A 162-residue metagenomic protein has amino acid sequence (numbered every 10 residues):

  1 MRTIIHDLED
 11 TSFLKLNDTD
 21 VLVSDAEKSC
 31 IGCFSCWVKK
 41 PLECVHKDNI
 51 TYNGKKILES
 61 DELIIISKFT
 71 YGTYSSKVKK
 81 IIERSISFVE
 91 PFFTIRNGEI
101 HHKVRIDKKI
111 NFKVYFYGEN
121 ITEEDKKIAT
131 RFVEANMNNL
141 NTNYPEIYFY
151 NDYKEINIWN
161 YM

Functional and structural regions predicted by a protein language model:
M1-E90, N138, F149, E155-M162: N-terminal beta1-alpha1-beta2 submodule of the flavodoxin-like/Rossmannoid cofactor-binding fold
M1-I5, N111-N120: Short hydrophobic beta-strand segments
N49-Y52, G98-H102: A generic local structural motif
I65-I66, V89-N97, K113-G118: Glycine-rich anion-binding loop/nest that anchors nucleotide
F69-Y71, G118-E123: Short histidine/acidic/glycine/proline-rich micro-motifs that form metal- and phosphate-coordinating active-site loops
S85-I100, N141-I147: Short, acidic/small-residue loops that bind anionic groups at enzyme active sites
H102-I110: Short, conserved loop/helix-junction motifs that constitute active-site signature segments in enzyme catalytic cores
I121-M162: Glycine-rich phosphate/pyrophosphate-binding loop and the adjoining helix
